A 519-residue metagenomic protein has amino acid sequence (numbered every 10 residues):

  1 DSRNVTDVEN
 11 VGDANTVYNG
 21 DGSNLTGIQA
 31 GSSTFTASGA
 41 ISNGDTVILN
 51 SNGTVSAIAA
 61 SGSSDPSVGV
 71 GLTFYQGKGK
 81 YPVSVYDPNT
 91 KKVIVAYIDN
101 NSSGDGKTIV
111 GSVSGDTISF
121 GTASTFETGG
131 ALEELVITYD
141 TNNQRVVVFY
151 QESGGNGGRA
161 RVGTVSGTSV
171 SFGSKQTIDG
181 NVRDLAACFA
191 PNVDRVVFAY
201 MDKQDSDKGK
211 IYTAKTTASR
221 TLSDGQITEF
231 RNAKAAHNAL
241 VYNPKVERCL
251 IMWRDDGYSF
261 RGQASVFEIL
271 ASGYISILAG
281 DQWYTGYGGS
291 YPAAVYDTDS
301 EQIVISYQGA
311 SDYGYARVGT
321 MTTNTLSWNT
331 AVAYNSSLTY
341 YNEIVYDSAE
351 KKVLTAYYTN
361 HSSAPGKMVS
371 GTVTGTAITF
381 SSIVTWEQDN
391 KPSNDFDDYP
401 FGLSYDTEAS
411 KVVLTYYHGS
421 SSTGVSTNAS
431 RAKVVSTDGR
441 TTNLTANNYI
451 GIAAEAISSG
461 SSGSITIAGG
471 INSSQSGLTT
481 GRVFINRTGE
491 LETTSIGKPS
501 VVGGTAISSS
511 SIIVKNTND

Functional and structural regions predicted by a protein language model:
D1-G31: Fibrous stalk/shaft segments of extracellular and virion attachment machinery
R3, D13, S23, D87 (+14 more regions): Low-complexity intrinsically disordered segments
T16, S23-T26, D116-I118, S124 (+14 more regions): Conserved positions within tandem-repeat grammars
A30-V93, Y97-D99, K107-S114, G129-R145 (+21 more regions): Extracellular receptor-binding modules and their adjoining Ser/Thr/Gly/Asp/Asn-rich linkers
S67-F74, G121-E127, S171-T177, S223-F230 (+3 more regions): A short beta-strand motif characteristic of beta-propeller blades
S103, S114, S119, S166 (+9 more regions): Ser/Thr/Pro-rich low-complexity tandem-repeat tracts
V425: A shared catalytic/ligand-binding motif for oxyanion handling
